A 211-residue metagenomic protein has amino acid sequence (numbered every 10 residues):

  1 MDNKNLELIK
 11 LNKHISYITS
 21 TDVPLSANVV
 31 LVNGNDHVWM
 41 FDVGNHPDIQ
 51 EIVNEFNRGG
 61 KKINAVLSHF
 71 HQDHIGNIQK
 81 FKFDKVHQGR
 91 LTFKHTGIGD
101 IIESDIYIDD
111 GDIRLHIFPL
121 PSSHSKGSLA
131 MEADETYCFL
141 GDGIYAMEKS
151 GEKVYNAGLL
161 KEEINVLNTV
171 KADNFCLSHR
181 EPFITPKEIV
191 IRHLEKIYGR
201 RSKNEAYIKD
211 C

Functional and structural regions predicted by a protein language model:
N3-K4, L25-N28, Q50-E55, H71-I75 (+4 more regions): A generic local structural motif
K4-N54, L129-Y145: Conserved beta-strand hairpin/beta-sheet module of binuclear metal-dependent hydrolase folds, prominently
K10, Y17-T19, Q88, I117-P119 (+1 more regions): Structural signal for conserved beta-strand scaffold positions within catalytic alpha/beta enzyme cores
I15, D84, G99-D100, L115 (+1 more regions): Short, conserved active-site loop motifs that form the nucleotide-linked donor/cofactor pocket
S20-T21, G99, P119-S122: Short Gly/Pro-enriched turn/cap motifs at secondary-structure boundaries
N35-D36, R58-K62, Q79-K85, A133-T136 (+1 more regions): Short glycine/proline-enriched coil/turn segments at helix->beta-strand junctions
V38-M40, R114-H116, P121-R200, E205-Y207: Metallo-beta-lactamase
H46-D109: Active-site HxH/HxHxD metal-binding segment of metal-dependent hydrolases
